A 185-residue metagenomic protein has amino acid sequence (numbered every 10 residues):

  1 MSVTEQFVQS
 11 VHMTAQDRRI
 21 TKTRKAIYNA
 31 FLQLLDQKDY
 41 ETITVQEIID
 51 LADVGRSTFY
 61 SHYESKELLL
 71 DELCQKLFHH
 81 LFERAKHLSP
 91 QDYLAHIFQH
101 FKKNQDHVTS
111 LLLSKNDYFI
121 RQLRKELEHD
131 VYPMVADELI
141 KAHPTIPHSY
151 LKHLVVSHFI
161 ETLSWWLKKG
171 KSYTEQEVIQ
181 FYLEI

Functional and structural regions predicted by a protein language model:
M1-K38, E47: Basic, helix-initiating cap at the start of DNA-binding domains
S2-F7, W165-I185: C-terminal peripheral helix-coil segments that are non-catalytic and often amphipathic
K22-Q33, Q37, L51, L68-L88 (+5 more regions): Alpha-helical structural segments
A26, T44, T58-Y60, H107: Residues in the helix-turn-helix
T44-V45, S65: Residues that mark the N-terminal boundary/hinge immediately upstream of a DNA-recognition element
D53-Y63: Short hydrophobic/aromatic patch on the recognition helix
Q91-D106, R121, H153, Q176: Amphipathic alpha-helical segments that line or abut small-molecule/effector binding pockets and mediate allosteric
N116-E161: Amphipathic alpha-helical packing segments from all-alpha helical-bundle domains
